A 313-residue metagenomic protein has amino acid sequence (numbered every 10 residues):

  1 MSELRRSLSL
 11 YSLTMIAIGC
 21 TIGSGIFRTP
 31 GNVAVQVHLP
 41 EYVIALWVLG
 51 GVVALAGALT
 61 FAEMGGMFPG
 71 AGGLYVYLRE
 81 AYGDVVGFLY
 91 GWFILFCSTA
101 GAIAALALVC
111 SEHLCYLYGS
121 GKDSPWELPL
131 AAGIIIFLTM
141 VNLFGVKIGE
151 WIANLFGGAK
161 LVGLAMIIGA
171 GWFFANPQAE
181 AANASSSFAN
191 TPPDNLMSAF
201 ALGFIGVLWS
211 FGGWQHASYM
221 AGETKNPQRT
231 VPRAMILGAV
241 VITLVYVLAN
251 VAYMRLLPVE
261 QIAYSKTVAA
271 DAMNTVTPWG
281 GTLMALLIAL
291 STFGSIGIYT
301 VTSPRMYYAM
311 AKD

Functional and structural regions predicted by a protein language model:
M1-G31, V35-E41, A54-L55, L59 (+1 more regions): Membrane-interface "cap" regions at the ends of multi-pass membrane proteins
S9-A17, V43, G83-F96, L130-I134 (+2 more regions): Select transmembrane alpha-helical segments in multipass membrane proteins
I26, F61, V207-T230, M306: Juxtamembrane interface elements at the cytosolic ends of transmembrane helices in multi-pass membrane proteins
N32-V35, L55-I135, T139-L143, I148 (+2 more regions): Hydrophobic transmembrane alpha-helices that form the core helical bundles of multi-pass secondary transporters
H38-L39, M67-A71, E80-V86, G222-T230 (+2 more regions): Juxtamembrane helix-boundary/capping and inter-helix hinge elements in multi-pass membrane proteins
Y42, L155-A159, M220-M254, M306: Junctions where cytoplasmic loops transition into the N-terminal start of transmembrane alpha-helices in multi-pass
V76-Y77, G83, C115-G121, G203 (+1 more regions): TM-loop-TM module centered on a large, flexible mid-protein loop between adjacent transmembrane helices in multi-pass
W126-E180, G212, M235-I236: Membrane-interface loop-to-helix entry segments
